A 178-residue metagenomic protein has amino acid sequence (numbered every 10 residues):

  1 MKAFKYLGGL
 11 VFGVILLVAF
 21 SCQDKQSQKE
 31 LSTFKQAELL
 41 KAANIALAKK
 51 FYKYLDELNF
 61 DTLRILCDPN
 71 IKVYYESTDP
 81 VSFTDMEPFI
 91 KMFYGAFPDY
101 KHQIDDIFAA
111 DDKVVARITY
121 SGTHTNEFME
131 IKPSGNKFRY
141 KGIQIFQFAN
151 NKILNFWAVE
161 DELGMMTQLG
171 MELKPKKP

Functional and structural regions predicted by a protein language model:
M1-F34: Bacterial Sec-dependent N-terminal signal peptides
C22-I65, K174-P178: Short, low-complexity N-terminal intrinsically disordered segments enriched in polar/charged residues
K29-E30, L154-P178: Low-complexity, intrinsically disordered terminal/linker segments enriched in charged and Gly/Pro repeats
A48-F51, T62-R64, I71, M86 (+2 more regions): Hydrophobic pocket/interface hotspot
F60, R64-D111: A solvent-exposed, acidic/Ser-Thr-rich amphipathic alpha-helical stretch
S77, F108, Y120-G122, E160: A mature extracytoplasmic/lumenal domain signature
D112-H124: A short hydrophobic beta-strand element
G122-N150: Exposed beta-sheet edge and beta->alpha loop/turn motif
